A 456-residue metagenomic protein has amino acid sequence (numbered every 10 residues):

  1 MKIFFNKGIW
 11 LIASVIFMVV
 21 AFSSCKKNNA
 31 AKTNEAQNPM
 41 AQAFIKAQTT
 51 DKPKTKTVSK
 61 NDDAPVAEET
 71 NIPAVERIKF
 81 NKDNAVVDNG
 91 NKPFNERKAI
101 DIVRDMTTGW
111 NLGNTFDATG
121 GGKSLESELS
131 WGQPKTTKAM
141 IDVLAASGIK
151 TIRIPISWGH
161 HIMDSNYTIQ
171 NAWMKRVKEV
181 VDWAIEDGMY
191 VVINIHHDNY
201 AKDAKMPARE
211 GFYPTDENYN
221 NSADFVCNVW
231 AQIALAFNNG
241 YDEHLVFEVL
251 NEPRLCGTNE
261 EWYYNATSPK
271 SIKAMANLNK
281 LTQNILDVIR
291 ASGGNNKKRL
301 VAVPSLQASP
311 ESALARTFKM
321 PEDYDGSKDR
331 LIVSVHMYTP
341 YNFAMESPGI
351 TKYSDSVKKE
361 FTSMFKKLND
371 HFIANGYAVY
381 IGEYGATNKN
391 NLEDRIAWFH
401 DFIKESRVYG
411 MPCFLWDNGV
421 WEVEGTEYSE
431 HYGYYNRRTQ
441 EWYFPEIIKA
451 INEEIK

Functional and structural regions predicted by a protein language model:
A21-S24: C-terminal motif of bacterial Sec signal peptides marking the signal peptidase cleavage site
N28-F44: Short, low-complexity, disordered segments immediately C-terminal to signal peptides in bacterial exported proteins
A41, A47, K54-T151: N-terminal carbohydrate-binding accessory modules
D83-N91, Q133, N228-A231, L235 (+2 more regions): Extracellular glycoside hydrolase catalytic/binding regions
T107-N114, T151-I156, V191-N194, V246-V249 (+4 more regions): Structural recognition of the beta-strand scaffold that forms the well-ordered cores of secreted hydrolase catalytic
L112-T136, D164-I169, P207, N218 (+1 more regions): Acidic/histidine-rich helix-loop elements that form or flank divalent-metal/phosphate-binding sites at the catalytic
G132-T137, I141-K150, N166-I195, A201-V249 (+1 more regions): An active-site-proximal structural segment forming one wall of the substrate-binding cleft that immediately precedes
N391-K456: Aromatic-rich peripheral "rim/lid" segments of glycoside hydrolase catalytic domains that contact and position glycan
